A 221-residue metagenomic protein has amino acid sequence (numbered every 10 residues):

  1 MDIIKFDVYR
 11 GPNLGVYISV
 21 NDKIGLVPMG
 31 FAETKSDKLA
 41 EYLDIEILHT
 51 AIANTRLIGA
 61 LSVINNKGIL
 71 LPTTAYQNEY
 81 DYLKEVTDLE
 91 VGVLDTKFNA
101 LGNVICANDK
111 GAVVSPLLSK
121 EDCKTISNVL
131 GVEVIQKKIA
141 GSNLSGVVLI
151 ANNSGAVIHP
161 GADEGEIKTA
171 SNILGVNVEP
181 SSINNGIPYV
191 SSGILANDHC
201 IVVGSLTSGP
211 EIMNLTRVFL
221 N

Functional and structural regions predicted by a protein language model:
M1-N221: The feature marks the mature, well-folded catalytic cores of soluble enzymes
